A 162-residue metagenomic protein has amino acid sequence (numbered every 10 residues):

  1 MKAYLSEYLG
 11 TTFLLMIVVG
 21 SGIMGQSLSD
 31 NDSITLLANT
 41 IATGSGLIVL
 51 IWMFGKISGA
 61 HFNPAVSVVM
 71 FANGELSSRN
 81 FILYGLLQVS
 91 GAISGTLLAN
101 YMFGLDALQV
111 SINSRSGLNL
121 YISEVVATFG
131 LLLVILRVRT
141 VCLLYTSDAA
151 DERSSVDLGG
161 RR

Functional and structural regions predicted by a protein language model:
M1-S147, R153-S155: Membrane-interface helix-loop junctions and terminal tails of multi-pass membrane proteins
D157-R162: Hydrophobic alpha-helical segments, chiefly the membrane-spanning helices and signal/signal-anchor peptides
